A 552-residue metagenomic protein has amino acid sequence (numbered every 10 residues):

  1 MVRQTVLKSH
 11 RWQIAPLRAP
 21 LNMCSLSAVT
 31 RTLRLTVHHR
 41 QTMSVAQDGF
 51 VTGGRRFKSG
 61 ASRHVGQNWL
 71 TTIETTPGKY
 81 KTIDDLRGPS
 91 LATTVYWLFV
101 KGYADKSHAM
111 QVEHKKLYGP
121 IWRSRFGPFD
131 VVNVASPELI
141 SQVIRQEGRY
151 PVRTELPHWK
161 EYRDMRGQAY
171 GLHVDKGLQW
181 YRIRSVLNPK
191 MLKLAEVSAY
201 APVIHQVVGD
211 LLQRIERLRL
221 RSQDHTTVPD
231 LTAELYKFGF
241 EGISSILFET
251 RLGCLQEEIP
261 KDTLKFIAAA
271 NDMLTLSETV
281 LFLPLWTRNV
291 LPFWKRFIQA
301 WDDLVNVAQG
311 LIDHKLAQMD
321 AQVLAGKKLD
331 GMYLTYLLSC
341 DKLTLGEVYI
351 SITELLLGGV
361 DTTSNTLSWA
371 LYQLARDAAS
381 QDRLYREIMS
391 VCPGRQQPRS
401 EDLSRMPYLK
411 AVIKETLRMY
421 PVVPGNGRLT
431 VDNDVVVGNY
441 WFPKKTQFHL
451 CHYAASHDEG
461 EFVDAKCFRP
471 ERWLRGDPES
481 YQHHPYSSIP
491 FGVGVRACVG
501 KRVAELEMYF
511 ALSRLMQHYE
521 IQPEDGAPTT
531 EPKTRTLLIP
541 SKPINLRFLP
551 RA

Functional and structural regions predicted by a protein language model:
R3-W12, P16, C24-S25, G54 (+10 more regions): Cytochrome P450
G60, H64-V203, V207, L231 (+3 more regions): Cytochrome P450 substrate-recognition site 1
W97, L192-E196, D272, L276 (+4 more regions): Conserved cytochrome P450 catalytic core segment spanning the I/J/K helices
W97-G119, N306, G310, P398-G438 (+2 more regions): Conserved cytochrome P450 K-helix E-x-x-R motif and the immediately C-terminal K′/meander segment
Q168, T353, R475-M508, P532-R535: Cytochrome P450 heme-thiolate "Cys pocket" and heme-binding signature region
G239, I243, L247-F248, L304-A308 (+7 more regions): Central I-helix of cytochrome P450 enzymes
A378-S380, K501-I539: Cytochrome P450 heme-binding "Cys pocket" and the immediately downstream C-terminal segment
L450-E479: Conserved cytochrome P450 K-helix/beta-meander segment immediately N-terminal to the heme-binding cysteine loop
